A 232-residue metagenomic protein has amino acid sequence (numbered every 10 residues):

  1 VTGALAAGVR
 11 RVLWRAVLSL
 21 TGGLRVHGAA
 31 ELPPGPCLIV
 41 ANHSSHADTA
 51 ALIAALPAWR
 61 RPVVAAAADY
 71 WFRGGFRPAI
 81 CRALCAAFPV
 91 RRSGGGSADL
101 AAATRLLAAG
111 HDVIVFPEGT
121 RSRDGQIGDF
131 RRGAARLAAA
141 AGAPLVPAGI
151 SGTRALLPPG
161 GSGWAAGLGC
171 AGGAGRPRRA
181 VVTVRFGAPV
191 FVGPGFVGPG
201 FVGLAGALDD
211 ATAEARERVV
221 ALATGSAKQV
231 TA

Functional and structural regions predicted by a protein language model:
A6, V12-H43: Helix-to-loop junction immediately C-terminal to a conserved catalytic motif
V26-H27, F88-R91, V192: Short acidic-hydrophobic, aromatic-tinged amphipathic segments that line or gate anion-handling sites
P33-S93: Catalytic core of membrane glycerolipid acyltransferases/transacylases, capturing the structured, soluble-facing
P36-L38, G110-F116: Residue-level preference for the first positions of well-ordered beta-strands
S44-S45, G95, E118-S122: Short glycine-rich anion-binding loops that position phosphate/pyrophosphate groups of nucleotides and phosphorylated
I80-C81, R105, R136-A138: Hydrophobic/aromatic ligand-binding patch that stacks against planar heteroaromatic rings of cofactors or nucleotides
A86-S93, A98-A109: Helix-adjacent hinge/juxtasegments
D112, R123-A205: A cross-family acyltransferase "interaction/gating" segment
